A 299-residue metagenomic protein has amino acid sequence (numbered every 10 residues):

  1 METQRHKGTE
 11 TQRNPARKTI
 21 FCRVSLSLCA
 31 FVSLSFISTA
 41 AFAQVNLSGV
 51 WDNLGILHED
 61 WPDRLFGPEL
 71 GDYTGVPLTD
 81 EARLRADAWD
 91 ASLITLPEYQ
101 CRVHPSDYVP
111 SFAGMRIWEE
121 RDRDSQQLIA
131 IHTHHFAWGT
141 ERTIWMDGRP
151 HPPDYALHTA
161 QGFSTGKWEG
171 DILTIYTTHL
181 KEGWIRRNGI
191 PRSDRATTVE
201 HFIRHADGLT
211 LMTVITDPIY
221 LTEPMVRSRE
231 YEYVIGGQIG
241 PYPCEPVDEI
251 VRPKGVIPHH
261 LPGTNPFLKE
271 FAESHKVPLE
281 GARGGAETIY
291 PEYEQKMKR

Functional and structural regions predicted by a protein language model:
M1-F42: Intrinsic disorder/low-complexity segments
F42-R299: PEST-like low-complexity, intrinsically disordered acidic/proline/serine-rich tracts that flank trafficking/processing
